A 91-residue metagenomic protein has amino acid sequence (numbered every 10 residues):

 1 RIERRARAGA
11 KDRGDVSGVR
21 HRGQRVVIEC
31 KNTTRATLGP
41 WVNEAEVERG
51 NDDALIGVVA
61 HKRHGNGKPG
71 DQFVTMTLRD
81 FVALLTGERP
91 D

Functional and structural regions predicted by a protein language model:
R1-D91: Catalytic phosphate/metal-binding cores of nucleic-acid and nucleotide-processing enzymes, i.e., regions that mediate
